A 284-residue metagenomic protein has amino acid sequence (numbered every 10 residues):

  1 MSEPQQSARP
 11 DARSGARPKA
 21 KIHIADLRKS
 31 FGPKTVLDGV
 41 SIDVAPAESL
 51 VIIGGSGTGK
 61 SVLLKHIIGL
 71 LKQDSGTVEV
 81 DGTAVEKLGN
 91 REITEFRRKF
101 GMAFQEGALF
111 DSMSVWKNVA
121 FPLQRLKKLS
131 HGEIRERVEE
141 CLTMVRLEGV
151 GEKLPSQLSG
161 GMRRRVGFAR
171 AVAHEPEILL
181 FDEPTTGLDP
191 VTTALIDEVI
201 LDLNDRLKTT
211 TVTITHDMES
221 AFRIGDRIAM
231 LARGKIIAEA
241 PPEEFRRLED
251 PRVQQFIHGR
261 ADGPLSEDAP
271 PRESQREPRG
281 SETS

Functional and structural regions predicted by a protein language model:
I68: Helix-to-loop junction immediately C-terminal to a conserved catalytic motif
T83-A84, K127, H131-G149: Conserved ABC ATPase "signature" region
S112-F121: Short coil-to-helix segment of the ABC ATPase nucleotide-binding domain corresponding to the Q-loop/switch region
L154-L158, M162: Conserved ABC ATPase signature
E175: Conserved catalytic motifs of ABC-family nucleotide-binding domains
L179-D182: Catalytic Walker B motif of ABC-type/P-loop ATPase nucleotide-binding domains
